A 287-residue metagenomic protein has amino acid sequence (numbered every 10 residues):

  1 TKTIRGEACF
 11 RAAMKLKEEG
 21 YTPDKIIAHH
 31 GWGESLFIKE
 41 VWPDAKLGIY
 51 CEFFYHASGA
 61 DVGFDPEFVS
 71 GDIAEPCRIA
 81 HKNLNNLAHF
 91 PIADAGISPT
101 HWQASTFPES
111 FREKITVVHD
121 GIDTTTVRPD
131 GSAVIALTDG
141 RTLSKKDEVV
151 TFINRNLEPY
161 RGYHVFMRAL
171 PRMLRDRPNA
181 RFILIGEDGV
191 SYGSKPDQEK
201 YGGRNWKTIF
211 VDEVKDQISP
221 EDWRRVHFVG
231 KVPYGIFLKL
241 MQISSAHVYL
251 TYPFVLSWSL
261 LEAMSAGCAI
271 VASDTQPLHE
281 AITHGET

Functional and structural regions predicted by a protein language model:
T1, D44-L84, T125, P129-D130 (+1 more regions): Acceptor-binding helix/loop patch of EC 2.4 sugar-transfer enzymes, predominantly nucleotide-sugar-dependent
H56, F68-S70, E75-D147: Donor nucleotide-sugar binding/catalytic pocket of nucleotide-sugar-dependent glycosyltransferases
A136-R161, M167-R172, F182-I183: Conserved donor-binding/catalytic core segment of Leloir-type glycosyltransferases
K195-K231: Nucleotide-activated donor-binding/catalytic signature segment of Leloir-type glycosyltransferases, i.e., the conserved
K231, K239-S244: Short alpha-helical donor nucleotide-sugar binding micro-motif in glycosyltransferases
Y252: Aromatic "clamp/platform" in nucleotide-sugar-dependent glycosyltransferases that forms part of the donor/acceptor
A269-A272: Short hydrophobic beta-strand element within catalytic cores of glycosyltransferases and related nucleotide-activated
T275-T287: Short acidic/histidine- and often glycine-rich active-site loop of Leloir-type glycosyltransferases that engages
